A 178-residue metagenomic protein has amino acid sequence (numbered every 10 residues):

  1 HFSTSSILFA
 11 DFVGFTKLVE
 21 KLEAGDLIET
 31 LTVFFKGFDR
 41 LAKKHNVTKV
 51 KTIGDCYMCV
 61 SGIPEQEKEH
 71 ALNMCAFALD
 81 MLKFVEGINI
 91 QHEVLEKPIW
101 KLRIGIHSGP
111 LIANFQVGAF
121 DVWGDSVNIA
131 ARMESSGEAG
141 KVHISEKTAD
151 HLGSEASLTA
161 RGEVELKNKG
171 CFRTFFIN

Functional and structural regions predicted by a protein language model:
S3-S6, V13-D39, K43, V50-K51: Conserved long alpha-helical elements within nucleotide-processing catalytic cores of c-di-GMP signaling and class III
S5, F9-A10, L41-N73, G87-V127 (+1 more regions): Catalytic core of nucleotidyl cyclases, primarily class III adenylyl/guanylyl cyclases
D11, F38, G54, M81 (+3 more regions): Residue-level signature of catalytic and energy-coupling elements of molecular machines, predominantly ATP/GTP-dependent
L27-F34, M74-F77, M81, D125-I129: Hydrophobic alpha-helical membrane-association signature
F35, D39, L79-N89, E134: Structural signal for well-ordered, non-membrane alpha-helices
M81, G105, E146, D150: Histidine- and acidic-residue-rich, metal-dependent catalytic cores
N89, H107-S108, S126-E146: Catalytic/regulatory signature loops of cyclic-dinucleotide turnover enzymes and related class III nucleotidyl cyclases
L111-A113, D121, S136-N178: Cytosolic regulatory/linker segments at or just downstream of nucleotide-handling modules in signal-transduction
